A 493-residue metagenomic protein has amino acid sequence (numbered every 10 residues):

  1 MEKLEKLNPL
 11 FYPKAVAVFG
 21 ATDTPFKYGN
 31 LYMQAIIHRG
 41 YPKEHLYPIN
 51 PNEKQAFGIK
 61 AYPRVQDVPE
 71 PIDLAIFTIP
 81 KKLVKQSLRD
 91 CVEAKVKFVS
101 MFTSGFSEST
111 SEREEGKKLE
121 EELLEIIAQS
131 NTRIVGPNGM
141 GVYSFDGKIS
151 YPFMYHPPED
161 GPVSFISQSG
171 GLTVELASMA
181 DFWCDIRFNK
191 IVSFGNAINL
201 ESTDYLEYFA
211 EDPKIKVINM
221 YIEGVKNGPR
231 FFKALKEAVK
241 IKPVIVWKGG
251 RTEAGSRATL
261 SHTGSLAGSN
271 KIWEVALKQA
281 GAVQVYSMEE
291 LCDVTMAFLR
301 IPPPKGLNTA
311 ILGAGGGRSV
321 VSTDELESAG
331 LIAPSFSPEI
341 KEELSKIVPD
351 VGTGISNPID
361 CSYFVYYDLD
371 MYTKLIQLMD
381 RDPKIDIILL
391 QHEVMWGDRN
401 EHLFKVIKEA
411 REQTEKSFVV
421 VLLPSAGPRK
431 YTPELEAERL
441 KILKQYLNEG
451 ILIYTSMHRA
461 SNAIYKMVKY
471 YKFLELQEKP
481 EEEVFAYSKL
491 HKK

Functional and structural regions predicted by a protein language model:
M1-K493: Catalytic-core regions of core metabolic enzymes, especially those transforming organic acids/acyl-group intermediates
